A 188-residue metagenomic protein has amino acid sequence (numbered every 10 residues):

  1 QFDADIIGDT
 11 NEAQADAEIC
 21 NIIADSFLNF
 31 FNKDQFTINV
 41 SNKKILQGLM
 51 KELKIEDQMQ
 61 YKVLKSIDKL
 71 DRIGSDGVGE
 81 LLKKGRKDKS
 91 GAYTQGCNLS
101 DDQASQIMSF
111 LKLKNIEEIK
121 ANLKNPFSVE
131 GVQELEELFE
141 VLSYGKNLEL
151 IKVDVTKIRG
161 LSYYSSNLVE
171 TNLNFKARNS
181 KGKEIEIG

Functional and structural regions predicted by a protein language model:
Q1-K33, G79-G188: Positively charged, Gly/Ser-enriched RNA/tRNA-binding surfaces
Q1-S26, D34-N39, Q47-K62, S66-D71: Class II aminoacyl-tRNA synthetase-like tRNA-binding/catalytic domains
T37-K43, D154-V155: Acidic carboxylate-rich catalytic motifs and surrounding loops in phosphoryl-/glycosyl-chemistry enzymes
K43-L46, I158-G160: Short, internal active-site loops enriched in acidic
K44, I67-D71, K84, N174: Short, surface-exposed, charged/polar-biased interaction segments
G74-G77: Glycine-centered helix-coil hinge/cap
